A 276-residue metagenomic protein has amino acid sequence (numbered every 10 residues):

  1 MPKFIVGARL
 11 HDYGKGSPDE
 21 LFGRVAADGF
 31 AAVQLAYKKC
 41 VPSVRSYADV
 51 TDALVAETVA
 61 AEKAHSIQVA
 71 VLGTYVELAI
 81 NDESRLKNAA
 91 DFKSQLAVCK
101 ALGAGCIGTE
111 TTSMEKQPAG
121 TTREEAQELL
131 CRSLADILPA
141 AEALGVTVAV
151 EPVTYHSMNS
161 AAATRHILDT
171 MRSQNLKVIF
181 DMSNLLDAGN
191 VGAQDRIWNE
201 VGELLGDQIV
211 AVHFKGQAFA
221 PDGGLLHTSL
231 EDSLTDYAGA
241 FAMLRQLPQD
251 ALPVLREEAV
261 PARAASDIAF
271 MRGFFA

Functional and structural regions predicted by a protein language model:
M1-A104, A135, S173, K177 (+1 more regions): N-terminal pre-domain/capping segments
V6, V33, D136-L234: Acidic/histidine-rich catalytic cores of soluble enzymes
R9-Y13, A36-C40, T74-E77, T112-M114 (+4 more regions): Active-site beta-loop-alpha junctions enriched in small/polar residues
D19-E20, K63-H65, L78-F180: Active-site acidic/histidine proton-transfer and metal-coordination neighborhood in alpha/beta enzyme cores
V25, V33, E62, C99 (+7 more regions): Conserved, mostly hydrophobic/aromatic
V41-R45, L78-D82, E115-T121, L186-G189 (+1 more regions): A short acidic, helix-capping loop that chelates divalent metal ions and anchors anionic groups
A48-V55, R85-K93, R123-L134, A161-R165 (+2 more regions): Charged helix-capping and loop-helix junction motifs
S229, S233, G239-A240, R245-L247 (+1 more regions): H/E-rich (His + Asp/Glu) clusters that bind or coordinate divalent metals
